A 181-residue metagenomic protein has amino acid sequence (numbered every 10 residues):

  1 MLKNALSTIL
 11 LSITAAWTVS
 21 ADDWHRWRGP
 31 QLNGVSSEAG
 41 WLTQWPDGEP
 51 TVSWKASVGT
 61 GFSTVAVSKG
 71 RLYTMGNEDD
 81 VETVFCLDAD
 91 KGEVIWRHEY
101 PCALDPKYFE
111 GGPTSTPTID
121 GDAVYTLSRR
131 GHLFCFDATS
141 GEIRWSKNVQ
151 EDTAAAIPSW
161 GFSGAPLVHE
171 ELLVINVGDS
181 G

Functional and structural regions predicted by a protein language model:
M1-K3: N-terminal secretory signal peptides that target proteins for export/translocation
A5-A16: Bacterial N-terminal signal peptides
V19-G181: Noncatalytic, solvent-exposed loop/strand surfaces of beta-propeller-type extracellular/periplasmic domains
